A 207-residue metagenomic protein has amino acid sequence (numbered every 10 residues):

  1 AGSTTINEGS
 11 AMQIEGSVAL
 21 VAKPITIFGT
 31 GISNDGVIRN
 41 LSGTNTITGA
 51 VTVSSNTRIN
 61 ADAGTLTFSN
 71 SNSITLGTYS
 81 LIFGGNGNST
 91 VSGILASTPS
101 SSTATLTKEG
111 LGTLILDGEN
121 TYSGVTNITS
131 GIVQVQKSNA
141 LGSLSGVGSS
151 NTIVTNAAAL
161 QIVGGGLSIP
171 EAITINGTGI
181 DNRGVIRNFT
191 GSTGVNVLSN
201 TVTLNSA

Functional and structural regions predicted by a protein language model:
A1, L141-G142, V147: Outer-membrane beta-barrel proteins
T4-T5, G142, T152: Beta-strand-dominated extracellular/periplasmic modules and repeats in secreted or surface-exposed proteins
E8-G118, N156-A207: Extracellular, surface-exposed repeat architectures
G112, I128-V133: Glycine- and acidic-residue-biased ligand/ion/polar-headgroup-sensing regions
S145-S150, R183: Extracellular beta-strand/beta-solenoid scaffold signature
